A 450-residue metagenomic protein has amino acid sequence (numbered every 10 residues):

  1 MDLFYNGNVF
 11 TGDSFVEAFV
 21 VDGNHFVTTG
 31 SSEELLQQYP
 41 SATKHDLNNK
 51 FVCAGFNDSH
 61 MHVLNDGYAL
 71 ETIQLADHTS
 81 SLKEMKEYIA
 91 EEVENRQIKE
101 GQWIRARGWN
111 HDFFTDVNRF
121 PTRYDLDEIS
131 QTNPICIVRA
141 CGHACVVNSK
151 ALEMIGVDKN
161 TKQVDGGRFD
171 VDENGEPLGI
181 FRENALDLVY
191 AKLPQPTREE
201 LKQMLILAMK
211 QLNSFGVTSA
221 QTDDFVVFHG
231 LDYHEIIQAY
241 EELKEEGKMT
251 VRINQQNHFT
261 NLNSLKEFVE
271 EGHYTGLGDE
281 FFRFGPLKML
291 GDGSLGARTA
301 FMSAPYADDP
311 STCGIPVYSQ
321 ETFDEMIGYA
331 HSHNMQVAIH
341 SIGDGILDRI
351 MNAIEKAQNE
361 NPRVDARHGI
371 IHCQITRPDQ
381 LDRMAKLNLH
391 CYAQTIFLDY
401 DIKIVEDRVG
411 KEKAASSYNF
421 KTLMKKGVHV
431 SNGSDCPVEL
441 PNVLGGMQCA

Functional and structural regions predicted by a protein language model:
D2-Y5, F10-E270, M289, S294-Y329 (+4 more regions): Divalent metal-binding segments
H62, D279-T299, N388-D399: Non-cysteine beta-strand/loop elements that form the S-adenosyl-L-methionine
L243-T250, G276-L277, A357-D365: Short helix-capping segments at alpha-helix termini
H273: Conserved N-terminal glycine/acidic-rich loop preference
G328-A338, I342-H368, C373, P378-K386 (+1 more regions): His/Asp/Glu-enriched, well-ordered alpha-helical/loop segment that forms or immediately abuts the divalent-metal
